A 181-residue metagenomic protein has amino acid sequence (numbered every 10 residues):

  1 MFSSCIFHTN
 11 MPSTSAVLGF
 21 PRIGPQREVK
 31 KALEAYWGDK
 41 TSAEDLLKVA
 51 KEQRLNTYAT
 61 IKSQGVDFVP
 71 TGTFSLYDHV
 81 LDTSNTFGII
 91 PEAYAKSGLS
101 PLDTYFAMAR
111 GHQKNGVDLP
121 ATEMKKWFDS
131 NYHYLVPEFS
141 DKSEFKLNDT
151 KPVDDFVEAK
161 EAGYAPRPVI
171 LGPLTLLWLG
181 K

Functional and structural regions predicted by a protein language model:
C5-K181: Domain-level signal for soluble alpha/beta catalytic cores
